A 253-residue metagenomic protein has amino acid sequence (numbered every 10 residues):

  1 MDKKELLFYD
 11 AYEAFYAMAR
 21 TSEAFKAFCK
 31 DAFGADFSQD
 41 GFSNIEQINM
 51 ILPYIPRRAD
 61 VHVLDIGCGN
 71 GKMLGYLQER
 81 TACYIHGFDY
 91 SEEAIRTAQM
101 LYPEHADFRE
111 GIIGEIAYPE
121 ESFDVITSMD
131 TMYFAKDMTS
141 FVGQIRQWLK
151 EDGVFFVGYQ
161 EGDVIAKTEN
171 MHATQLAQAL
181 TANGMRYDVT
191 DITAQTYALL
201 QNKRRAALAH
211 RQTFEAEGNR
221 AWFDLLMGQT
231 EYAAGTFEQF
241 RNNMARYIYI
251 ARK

Functional and structural regions predicted by a protein language model:
M1-A32: N-terminal, positively charged/glycine-rich alpha-helical extensions of SAM-dependent methyltransferases
G41-A59: Conserved alpha-helix/loop element of class I SAM-dependent methyltransferases that forms part of the SAM/SAH-binding
L64-E115: Class I SAM-dependent methyltransferase SAM/SAH-binding core
T127: A conserved beta-strand element that flanks and buttresses the S-adenosyl-L-methionine
T139-E151: A short glycine-rich, Lys/Arg-flanked "PGG" loop and its adjoining helix->strand segment in the class I
G153-Q160: Conserved beta-strand signature within the Rossmann-like core of class I S-adenosyl-L-methionine
E169-G184, T190: Short alpha-helix
I192-K253: Conserved Class I S-adenosyl-L-methionine
